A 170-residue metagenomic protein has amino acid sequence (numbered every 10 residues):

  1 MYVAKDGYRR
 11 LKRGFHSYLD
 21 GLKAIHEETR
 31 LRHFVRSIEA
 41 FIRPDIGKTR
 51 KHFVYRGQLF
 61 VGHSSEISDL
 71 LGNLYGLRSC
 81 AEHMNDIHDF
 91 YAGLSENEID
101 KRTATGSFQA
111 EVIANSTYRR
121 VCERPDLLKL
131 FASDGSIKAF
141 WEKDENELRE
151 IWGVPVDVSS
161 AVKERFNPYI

Functional and structural regions predicted by a protein language model:
M1-I170: Amphipathic, oligomerization/interface secondary-structure segments
